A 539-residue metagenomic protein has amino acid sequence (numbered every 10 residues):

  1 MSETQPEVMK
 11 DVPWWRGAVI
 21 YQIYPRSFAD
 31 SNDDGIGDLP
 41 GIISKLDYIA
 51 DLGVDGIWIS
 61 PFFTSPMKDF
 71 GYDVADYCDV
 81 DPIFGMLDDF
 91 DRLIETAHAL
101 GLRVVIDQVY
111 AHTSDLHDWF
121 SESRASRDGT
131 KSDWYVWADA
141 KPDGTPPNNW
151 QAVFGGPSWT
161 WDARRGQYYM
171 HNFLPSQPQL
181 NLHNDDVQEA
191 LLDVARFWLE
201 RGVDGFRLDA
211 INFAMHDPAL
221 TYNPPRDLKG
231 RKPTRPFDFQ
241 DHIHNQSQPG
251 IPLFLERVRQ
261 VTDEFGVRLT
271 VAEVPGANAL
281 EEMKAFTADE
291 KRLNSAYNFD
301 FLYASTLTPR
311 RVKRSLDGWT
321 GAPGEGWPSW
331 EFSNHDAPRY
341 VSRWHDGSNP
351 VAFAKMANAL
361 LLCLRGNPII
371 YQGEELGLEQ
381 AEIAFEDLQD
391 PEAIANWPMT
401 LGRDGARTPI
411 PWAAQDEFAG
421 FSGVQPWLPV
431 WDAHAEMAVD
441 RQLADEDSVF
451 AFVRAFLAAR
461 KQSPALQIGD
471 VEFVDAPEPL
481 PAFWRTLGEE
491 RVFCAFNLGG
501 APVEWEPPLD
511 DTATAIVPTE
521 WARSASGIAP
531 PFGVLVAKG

Functional and structural regions predicted by a protein language model:
S2-G539: Active-site and adjacent substrate-binding regions of carbohydrate-active enzymes
